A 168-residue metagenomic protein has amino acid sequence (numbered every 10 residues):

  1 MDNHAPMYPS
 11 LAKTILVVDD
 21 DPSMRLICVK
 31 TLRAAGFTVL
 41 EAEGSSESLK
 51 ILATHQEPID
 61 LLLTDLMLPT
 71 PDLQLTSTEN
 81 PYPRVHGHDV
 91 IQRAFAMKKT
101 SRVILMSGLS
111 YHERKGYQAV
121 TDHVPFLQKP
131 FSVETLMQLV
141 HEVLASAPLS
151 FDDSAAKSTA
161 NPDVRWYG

Functional and structural regions predicted by a protein language model:
M1-L16, P22, L26-V29, S46 (+4 more regions): Non-catalytic signal-transmission and effector/linker regions of two-component phosphorelay proteins
D19-D20, D65: Acidic di-acidic motifs
K30-A35, I51, A119: Alpha-helical interaction/dimerization surfaces of two-component signaling modules
E41-L61, D65, P69-D72: Acidic, metal-coordinating helix/loop segments flanking the phosphotransfer/catalytic sites of two-component signaling
K50, D72-T100: Short amphipathic alpha-helix used as the core "switch/output" element in two-component signaling
L62, F126-L127: Two-component signal transduction core modules
M67, Y82, S110-E113: Conserved phosphotransfer active-site motifs of two-component signaling proteins, especially the receiver
M106-S107: Hydrophobic/aromatic residues positioned on beta-strands within the core alpha/beta folds
